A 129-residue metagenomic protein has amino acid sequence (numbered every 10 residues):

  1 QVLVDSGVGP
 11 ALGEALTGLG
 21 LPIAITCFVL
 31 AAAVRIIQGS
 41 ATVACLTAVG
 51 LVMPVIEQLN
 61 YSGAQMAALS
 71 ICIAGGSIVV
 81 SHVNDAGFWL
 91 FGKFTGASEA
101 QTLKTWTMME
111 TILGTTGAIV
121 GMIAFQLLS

Functional and structural regions predicted by a protein language model:
Q1-V8, A24: Core transmembrane alpha-helical segments of multi-pass membrane transporters/permeases
S6-E14, Q126: Helix-loop-helix hairpins and the membrane-proximal interhelical loops of multi-pass alpha-helical transport proteins
A11-I23, A67, I71-S81: Structural signature of hydrophobic alpha-helical transmembrane segments
G13-G18, P54-Q58, K93-G96, A100 (+1 more regions): Short amphipathic alpha-helical coupling elements at transmembrane boundaries
L19-L59, I73-A74: Hydrophobic alpha-helical transmembrane segments of multi-pass integral membrane proteins, predominantly secondary
A24-V29, S70, L103, T107 (+1 more regions): Hydrophobic alpha-helical transmembrane segments
E57-A67, I123-S129: Helix-coil boundary and interhelical linker segments in multi-pass alpha-helical membrane proteins
G75-S129: Juxtamembrane and boundary regions of transmembrane helices in multi-pass small-molecule transporters and channels
